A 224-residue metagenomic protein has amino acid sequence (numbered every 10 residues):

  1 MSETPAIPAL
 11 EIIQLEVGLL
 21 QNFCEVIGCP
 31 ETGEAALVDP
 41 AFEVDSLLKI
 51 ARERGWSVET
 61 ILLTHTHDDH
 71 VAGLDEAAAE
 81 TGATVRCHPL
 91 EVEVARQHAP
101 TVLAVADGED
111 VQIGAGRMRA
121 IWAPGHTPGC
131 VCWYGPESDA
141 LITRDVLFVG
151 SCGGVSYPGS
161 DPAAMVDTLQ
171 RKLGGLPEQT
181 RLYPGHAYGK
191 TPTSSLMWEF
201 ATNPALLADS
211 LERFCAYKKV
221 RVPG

Functional and structural regions predicted by a protein language model:
E3-W56, C132-R144, G150: Conserved beta-strand hairpin/beta-sheet module of binuclear metal-dependent hydrolase folds, prominently
E11-Q14, D107, A120-I121: Short, P/G- and charge-enriched loop/turn segments at secondary-structure junctions
L15, V105, L196: Hydrophobic residues at beta-strand termini and immediately following loops that shape nucleotide-binding pockets
Q21, T32-A35, F42-R119, A201-D209: Active-site HxH/HxHxD metal-binding segment of metal-dependent hydrolases
I27, T64-H65, A123: Conserved S/T- and glycine-rich ATP-binding loop of Class I adenylate-forming
V38, V85-C87, T143, P184: Hydrophobic residues in well-ordered beta-strands that form the structural core
P40, V71, M165-L169: Aromatic/hydrophobic pocket-lining residues that form the small-molecule binding cavity in soluble enzyme cores
W122, T127-G224: Metallo-beta-lactamase
